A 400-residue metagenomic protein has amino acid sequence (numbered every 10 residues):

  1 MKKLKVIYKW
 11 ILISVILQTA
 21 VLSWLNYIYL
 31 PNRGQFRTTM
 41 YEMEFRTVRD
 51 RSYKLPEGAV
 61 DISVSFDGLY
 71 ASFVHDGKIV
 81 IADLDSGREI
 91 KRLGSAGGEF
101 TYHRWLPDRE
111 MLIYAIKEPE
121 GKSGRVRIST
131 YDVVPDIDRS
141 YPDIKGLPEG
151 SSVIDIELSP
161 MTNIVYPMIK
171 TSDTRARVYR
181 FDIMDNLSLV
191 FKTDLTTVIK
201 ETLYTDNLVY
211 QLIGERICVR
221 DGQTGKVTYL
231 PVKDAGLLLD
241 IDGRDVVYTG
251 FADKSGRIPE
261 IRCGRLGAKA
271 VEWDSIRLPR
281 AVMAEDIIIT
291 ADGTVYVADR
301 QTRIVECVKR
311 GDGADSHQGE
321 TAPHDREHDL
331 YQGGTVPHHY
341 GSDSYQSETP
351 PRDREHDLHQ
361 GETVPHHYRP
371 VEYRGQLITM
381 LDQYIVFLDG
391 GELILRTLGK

Functional and structural regions predicted by a protein language model:
M1-K54, G58: Sequence/structural signature of beta-propeller modules and their immediately flanking N-terminal secretory/stalk
L30-R49, K78-R92, R125-I144, S172-D194 (+6 more regions): Surface-exposed loop/turn elements that mediate protein-protein interactions on large endomembrane-trafficking
T47-I79: Beta-strand-rich domains and repeat architectures in extracellular enzymes and scaffolds, especially beta-propellers
G58-D61, G98-P107, P148-E157, T193-D206 (+3 more regions): Repeated scaffold domains used in trafficking and secretory/extracellular systems, primarily beta-propellers
D67-V74, E110-G121, D155-E157, T162-K170 (+5 more regions): Short beta-strand elements that form the blades of beta-propeller/WD-repeat-like and other beta-sheet-rich scaffold
D67-Y70, H75-R104: N-terminal beta-strand/beta-hairpin edge segment
E89-M111, A115-I116, P142-L147: Blade-loop segments of beta-propeller domains
S316-V364: Long, intrinsically disordered low-complexity tandem-repeat segments
